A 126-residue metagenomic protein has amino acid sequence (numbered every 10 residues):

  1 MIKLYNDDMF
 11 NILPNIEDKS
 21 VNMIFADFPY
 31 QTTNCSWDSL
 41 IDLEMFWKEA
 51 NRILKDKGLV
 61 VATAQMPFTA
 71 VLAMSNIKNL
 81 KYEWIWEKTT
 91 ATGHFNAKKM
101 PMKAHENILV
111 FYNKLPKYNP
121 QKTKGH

Functional and structural regions predicted by a protein language model:
M1-H126: Core catalytic lobe of class I
